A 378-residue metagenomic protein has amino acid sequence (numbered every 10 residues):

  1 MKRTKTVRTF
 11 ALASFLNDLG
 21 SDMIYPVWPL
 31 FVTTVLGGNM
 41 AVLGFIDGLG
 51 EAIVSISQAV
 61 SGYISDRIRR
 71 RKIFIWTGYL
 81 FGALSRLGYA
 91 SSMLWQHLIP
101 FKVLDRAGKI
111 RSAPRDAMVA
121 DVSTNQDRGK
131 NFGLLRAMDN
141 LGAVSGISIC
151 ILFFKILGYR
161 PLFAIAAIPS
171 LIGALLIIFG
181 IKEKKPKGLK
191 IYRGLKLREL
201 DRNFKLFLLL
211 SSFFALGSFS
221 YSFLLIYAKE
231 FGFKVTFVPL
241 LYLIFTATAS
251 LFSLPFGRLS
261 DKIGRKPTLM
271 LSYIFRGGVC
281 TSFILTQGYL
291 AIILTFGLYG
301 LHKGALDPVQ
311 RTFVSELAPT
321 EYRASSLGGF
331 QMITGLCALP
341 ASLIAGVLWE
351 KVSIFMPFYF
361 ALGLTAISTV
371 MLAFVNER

Functional and structural regions predicted by a protein language model:
M1-T4, K182-S211: Juxtamembrane intracellular "pre-TM" segments in multi-pass secondary transporters
M1-V54, F204-L241: Helix-loop boundary and gating motifs at the non-cytosolic
F15, S85, Q96-R111, S212 (+1 more regions): Hydrophobic core of transmembrane alpha-helices in multi-pass small-molecule transporters, especially MFS/SLC-type
V32-T33, I64-S65, L152-L157, K229 (+2 more regions): Interfacial helix-cap and linker-helix signal at transmembrane-aqueous boundaries of multi-pass secondary transporters
I73-L87, A167, P267-S282, L362: Structural signature of the two symmetry-related core transmembrane helices
F101-L141, F313: Cytoplasmic helix-loop-helix junction between adjacent transmembrane helices in 12-TM secondary transporters
L152-P169, V347-L364: A membrane-interface helix-boundary motif in multi-pass transporters
A167-K187, S368-N376: C-terminal membrane-cytosol helix-exit motif in multi-pass small-molecule transporters
